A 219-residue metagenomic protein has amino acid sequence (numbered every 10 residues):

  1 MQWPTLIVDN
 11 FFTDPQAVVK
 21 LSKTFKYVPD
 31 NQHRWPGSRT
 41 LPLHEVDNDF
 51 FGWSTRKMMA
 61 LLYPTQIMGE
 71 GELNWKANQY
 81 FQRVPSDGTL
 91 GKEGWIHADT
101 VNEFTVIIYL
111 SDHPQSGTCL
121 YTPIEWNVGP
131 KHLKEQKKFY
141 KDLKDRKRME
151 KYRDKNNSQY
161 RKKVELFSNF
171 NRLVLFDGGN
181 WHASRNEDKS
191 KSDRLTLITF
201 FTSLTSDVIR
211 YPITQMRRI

Functional and structural regions predicted by a protein language model:
M1-L175, G179-I219: Fe(II)/2-oxoglutarate oxygenase catalytic core
